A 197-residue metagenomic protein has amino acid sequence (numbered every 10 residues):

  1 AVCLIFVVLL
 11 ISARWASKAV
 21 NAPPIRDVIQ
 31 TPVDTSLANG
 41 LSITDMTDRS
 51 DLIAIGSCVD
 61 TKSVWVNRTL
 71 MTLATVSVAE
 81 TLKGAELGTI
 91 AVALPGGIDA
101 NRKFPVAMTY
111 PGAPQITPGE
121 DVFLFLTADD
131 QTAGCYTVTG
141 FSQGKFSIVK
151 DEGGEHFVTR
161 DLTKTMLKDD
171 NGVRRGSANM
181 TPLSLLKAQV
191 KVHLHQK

Functional and structural regions predicted by a protein language model:
A1-K197: Transition segments tied to proteolytic processing and entry into folded domains
